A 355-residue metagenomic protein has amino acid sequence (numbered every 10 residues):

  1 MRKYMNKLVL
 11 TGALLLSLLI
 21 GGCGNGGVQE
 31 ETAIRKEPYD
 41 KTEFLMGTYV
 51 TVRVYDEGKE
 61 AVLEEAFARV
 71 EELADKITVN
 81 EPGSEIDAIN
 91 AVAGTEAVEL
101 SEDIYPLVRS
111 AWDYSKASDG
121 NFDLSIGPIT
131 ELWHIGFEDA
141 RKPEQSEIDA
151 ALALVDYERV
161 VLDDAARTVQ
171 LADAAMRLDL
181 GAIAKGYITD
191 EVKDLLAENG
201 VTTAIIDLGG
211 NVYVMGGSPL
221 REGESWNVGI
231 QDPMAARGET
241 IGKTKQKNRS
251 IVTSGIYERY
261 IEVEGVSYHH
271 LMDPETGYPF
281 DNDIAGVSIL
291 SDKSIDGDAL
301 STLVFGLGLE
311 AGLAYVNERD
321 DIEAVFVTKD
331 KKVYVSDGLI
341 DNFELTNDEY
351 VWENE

Functional and structural regions predicted by a protein language model:
R2-L15, L19-E355: Mature catalytic core of soluble alpha/beta enzymes
